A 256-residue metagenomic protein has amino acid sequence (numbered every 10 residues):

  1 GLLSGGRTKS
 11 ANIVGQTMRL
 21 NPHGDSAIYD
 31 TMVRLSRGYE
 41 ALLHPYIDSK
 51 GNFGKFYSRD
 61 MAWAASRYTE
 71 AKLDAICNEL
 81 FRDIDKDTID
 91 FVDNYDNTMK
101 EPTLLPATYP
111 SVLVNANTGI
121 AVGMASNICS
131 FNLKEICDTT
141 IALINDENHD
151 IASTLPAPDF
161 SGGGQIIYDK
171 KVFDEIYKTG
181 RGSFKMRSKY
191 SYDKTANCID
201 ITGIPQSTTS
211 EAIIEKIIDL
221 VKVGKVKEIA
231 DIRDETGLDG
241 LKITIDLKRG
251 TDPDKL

Functional and structural regions predicted by a protein language model:
G1-G180, L238-T244: Catalytic phosphate-handling regions of large nucleic-acid enzymes and associated NTPases
I151-K171, K178-L256: Charged, surface-exposed alpha-helical interface/stalk elements
